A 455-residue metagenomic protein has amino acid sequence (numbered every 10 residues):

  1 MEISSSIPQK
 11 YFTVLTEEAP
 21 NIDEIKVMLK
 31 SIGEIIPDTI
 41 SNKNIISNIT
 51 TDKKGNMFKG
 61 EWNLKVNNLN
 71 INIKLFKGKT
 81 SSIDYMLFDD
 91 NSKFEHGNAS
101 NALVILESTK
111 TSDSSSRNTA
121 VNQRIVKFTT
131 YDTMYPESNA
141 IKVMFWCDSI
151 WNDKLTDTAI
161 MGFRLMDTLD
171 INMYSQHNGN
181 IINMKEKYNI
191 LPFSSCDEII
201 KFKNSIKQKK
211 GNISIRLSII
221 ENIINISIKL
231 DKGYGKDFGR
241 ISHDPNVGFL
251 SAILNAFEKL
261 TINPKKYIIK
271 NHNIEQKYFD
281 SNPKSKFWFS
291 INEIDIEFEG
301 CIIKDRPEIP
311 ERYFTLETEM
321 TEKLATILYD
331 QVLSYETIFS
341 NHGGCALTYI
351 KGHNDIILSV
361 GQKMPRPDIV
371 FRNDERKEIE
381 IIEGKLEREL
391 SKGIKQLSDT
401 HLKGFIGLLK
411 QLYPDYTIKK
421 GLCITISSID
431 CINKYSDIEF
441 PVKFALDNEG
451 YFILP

Functional and structural regions predicted by a protein language model:
S6-V14, D38, A102-I105, P136-D148 (+6 more regions): Hydrophobic beta-strand segments of well-ordered beta-sheets in folded domains
Q9-I25, Q276-T348: Nuclease catalytic cores
Y11, E18-G33, F88, K142: Anionic, Ser/Thr-rich low-complexity intrinsically disordered regions
F12-V14, I32-V66, I171, H177-K210: Low-complexity, serine/threonine/proline-enriched polar segments
K43-A99, S334-K377: Active-site metal-binding core of divalent-cation-utilizing nuclease and nuclease-like domains
T111-T158, M364-R366, R372-A445: Catalytic cores of nucleic-acid endonucleases
M144-I262, Y413-P455: Domain-level recognition of nuclease-like catalytic cores that cleave nucleotide substrates
I226-F314, R372: Extended, basic/helix-rich recognition subdomains
